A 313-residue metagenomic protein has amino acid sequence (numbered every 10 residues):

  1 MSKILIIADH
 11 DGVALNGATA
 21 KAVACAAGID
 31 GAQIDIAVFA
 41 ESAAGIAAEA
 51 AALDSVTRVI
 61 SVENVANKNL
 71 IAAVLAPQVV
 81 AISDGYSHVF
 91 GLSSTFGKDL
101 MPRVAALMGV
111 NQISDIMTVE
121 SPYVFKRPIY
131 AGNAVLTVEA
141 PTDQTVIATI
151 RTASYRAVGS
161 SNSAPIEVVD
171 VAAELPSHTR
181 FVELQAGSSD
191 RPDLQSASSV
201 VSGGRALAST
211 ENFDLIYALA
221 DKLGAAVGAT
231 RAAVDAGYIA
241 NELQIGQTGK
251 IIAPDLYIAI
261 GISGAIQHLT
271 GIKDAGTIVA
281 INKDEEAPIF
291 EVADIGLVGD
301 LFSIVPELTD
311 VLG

Functional and structural regions predicted by a protein language model:
M1-G313: N-terminal glycine-rich FAD/FM-binding segment characteristic of electron-transfer flavoproteins
